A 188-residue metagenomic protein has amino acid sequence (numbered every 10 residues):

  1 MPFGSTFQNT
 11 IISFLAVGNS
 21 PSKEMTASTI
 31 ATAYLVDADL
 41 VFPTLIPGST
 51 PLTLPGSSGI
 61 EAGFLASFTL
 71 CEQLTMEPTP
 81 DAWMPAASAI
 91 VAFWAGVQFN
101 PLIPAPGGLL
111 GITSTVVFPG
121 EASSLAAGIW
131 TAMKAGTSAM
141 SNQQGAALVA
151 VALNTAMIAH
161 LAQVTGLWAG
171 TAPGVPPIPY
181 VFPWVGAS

Functional and structural regions predicted by a protein language model:
M1-S188: Extracellular "spike/adhesin" assembly and maturation modules and analogous cytosolic coiled-coil scaffolds
